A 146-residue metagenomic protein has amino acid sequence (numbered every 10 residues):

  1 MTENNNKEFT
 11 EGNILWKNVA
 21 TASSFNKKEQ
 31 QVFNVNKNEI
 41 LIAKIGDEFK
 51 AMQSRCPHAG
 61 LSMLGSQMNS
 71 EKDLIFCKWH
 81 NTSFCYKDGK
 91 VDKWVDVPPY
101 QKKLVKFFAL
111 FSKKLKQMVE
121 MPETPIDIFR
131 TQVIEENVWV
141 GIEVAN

Functional and structural regions predicted by a protein language model:
M1-L74, Y86, L104-N146: N-terminal pre-ligand scaffold of iron-sulfur
S54, H80-N81: Glycine-rich His-Gly loop
S70-K78, V91-Q101: Short cysteine/histidine-rich metal-coordination sites, predominantly Zn2+-binding motifs
S83-K93: Short metal-binding segments enriched for Cys and/or His
